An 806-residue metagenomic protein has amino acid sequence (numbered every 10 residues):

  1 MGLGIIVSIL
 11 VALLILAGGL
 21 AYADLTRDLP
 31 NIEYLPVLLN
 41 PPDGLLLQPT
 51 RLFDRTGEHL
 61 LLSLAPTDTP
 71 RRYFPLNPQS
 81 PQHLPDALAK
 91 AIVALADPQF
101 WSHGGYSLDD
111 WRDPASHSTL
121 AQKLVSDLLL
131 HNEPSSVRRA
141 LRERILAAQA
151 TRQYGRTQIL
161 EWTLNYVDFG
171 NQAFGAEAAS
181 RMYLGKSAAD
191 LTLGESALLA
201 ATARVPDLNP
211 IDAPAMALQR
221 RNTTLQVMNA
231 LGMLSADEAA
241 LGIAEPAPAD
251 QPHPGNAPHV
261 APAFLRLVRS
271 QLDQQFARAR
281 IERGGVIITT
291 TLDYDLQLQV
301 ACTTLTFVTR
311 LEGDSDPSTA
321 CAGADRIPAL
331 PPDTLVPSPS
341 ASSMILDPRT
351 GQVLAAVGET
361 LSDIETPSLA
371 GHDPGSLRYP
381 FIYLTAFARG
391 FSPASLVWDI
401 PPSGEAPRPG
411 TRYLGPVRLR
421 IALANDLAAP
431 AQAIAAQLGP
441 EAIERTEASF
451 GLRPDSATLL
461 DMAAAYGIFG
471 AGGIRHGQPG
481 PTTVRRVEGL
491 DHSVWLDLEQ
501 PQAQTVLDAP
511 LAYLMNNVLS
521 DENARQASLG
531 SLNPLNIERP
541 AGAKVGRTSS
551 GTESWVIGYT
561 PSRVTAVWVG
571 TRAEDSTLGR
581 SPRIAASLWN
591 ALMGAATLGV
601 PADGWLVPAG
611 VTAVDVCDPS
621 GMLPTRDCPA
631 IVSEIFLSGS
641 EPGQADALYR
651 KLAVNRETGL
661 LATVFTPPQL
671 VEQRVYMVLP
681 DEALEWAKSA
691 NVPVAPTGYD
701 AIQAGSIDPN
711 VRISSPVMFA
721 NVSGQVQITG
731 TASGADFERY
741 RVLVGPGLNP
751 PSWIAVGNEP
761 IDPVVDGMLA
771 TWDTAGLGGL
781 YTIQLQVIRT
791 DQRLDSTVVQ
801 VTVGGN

Functional and structural regions predicted by a protein language model:
M1-F53, P262: N-terminal type II signal-anchor transmembrane helix that functions as the membrane-insertion/stop-transfer segment
V11, A17, L39-N40, P254 (+5 more regions): Soluble, non-transmembrane domains of envelope/secretory-pathway proteins that act on or interact with carbohydrate
P49-S235, L361, Y413, L423-A428 (+2 more regions): Peptidoglycan glycan-strand catalytic modules in the bacterial/periplasmic cell-wall system
G57, K90-V93, D97, M228 (+9 more regions): Active-site SXXK
W101-D110, F174-E177, S235-E238, F387-G404 (+2 more regions): Short, well-structured active-site flanking segments
H117-S135, G255-V260, R349, F391-I443 (+1 more regions): Conserved catalytic neighborhood of penicillin-recognizing serine enzymes
S235-P339: Non-catalytic structural connector segments
T290-L335, S340-D347, A355-S368, R378 (+1 more regions): A penicillin-recognizing enzyme superfamily signal
